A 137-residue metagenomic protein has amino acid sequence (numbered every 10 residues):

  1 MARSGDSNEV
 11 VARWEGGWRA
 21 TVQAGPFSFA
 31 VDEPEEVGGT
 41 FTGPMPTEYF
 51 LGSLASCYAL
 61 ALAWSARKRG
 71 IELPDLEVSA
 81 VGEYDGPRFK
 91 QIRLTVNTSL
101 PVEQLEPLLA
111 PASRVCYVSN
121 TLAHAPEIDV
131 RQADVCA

Functional and structural regions predicted by a protein language model:
M1-G52, L60-A137: Extended beta-strand/beta-hairpin segments
